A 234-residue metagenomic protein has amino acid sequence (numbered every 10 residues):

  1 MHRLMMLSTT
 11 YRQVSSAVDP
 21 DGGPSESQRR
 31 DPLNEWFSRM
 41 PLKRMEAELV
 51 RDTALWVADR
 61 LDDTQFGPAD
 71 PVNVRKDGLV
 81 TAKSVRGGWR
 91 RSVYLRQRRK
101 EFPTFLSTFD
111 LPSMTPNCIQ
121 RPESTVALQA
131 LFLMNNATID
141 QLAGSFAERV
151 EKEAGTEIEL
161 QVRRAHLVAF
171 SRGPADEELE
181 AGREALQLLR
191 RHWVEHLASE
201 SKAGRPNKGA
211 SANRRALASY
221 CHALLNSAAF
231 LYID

Functional and structural regions predicted by a protein language model:
M1-L4, T64-A69, E177-E178, E195-K202 (+1 more regions): Surface-exposed patches in mature extracellular/periplasmic domains of secreted proteins
H2-G23: Active-site-proximal binding-pocket segments
R3-L7, E148, H166-L167, R183-Q187 (+1 more regions): Short amphipathic alpha-helical surface patches that mediate protein-protein
S8, N136, H196, A210-N213 (+1 more regions): Polar helix-capping/helix-linker motif
T9, T138, L186-R190: Residue-level detector of secondary-structure transition/capping positions
V18-A169, G173, R215-S219, A223-D234: An acidic, gly/pro-interrupted, aromatic-rich
A154-C221: C-terminal structured "cap/appendage" subdomains that terminate the fold
